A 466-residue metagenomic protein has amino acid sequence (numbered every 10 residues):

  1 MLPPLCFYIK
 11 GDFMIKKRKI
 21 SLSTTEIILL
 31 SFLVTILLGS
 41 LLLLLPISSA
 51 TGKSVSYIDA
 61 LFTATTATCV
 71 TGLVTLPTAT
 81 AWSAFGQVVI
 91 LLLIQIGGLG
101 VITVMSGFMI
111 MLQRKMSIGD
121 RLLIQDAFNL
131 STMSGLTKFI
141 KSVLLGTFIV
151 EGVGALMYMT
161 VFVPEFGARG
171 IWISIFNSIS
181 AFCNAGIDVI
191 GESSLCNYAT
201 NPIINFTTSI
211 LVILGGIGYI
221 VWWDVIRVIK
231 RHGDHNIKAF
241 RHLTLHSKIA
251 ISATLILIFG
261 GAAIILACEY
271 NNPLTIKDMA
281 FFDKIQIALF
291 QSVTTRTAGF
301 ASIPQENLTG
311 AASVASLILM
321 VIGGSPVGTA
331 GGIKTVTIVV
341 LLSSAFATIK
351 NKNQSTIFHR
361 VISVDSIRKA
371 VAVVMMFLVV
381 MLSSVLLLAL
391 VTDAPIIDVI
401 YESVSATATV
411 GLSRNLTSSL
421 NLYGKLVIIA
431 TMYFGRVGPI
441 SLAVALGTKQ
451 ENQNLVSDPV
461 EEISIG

Functional and structural regions predicted by a protein language model:
M1-G466: Membrane-proximal intracellular helices of multi-pass ion channels
